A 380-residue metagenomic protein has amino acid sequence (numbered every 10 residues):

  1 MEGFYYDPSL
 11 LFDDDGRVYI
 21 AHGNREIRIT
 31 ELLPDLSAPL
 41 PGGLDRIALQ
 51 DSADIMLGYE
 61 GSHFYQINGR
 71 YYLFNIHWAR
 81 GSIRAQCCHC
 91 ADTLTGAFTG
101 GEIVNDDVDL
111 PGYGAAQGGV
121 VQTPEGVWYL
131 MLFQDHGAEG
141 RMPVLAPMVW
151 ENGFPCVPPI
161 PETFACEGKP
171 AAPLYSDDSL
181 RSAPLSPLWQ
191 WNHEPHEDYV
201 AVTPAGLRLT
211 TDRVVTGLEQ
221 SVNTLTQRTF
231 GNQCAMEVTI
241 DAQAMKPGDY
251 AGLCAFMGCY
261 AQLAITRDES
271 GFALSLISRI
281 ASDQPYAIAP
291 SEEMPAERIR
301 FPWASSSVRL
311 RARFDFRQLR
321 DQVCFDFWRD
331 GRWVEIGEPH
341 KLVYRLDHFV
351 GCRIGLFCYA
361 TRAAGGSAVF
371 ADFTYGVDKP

Functional and structural regions predicted by a protein language model:
M1-P380: Carbohydrate-active catalytic/glycan-binding domains of CAZyme proteins, especially the secreted or lumenal ectodomains
